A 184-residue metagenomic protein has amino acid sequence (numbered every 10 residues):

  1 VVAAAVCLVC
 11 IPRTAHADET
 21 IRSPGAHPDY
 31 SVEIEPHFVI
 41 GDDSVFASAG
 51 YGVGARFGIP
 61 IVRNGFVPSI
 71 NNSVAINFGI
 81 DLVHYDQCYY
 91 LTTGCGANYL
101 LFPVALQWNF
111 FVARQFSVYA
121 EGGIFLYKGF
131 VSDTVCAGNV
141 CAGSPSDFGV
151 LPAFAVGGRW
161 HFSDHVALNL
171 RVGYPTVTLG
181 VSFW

Functional and structural regions predicted by a protein language model:
V6-A15: C-terminal segment of classical bacterial N-terminal signal peptides
H16-R63, Y85, G173-P175, G180-W184: Short glycine/proline- and aromatic-enriched beta-strand/turn motifs that initiate or cap beta-hairpins
D18-S31, V62-V74, F111-V118, F162-V166: Short loop/turn motifs that connect adjacent beta-strands in outer-membrane beta-barrel proteins
E19-R22, H27-Y30, V140-W184: Predominantly the C-terminal beta-signal and adjacent terminal strand-loop region of outer-membrane beta-barrel
Y30-V32, A47-V53, N72, G96-F102 (+3 more regions): Residues that define the transmembrane beta-barrel architecture of outer-membrane proteins
P36-I40, V53-I59, I80-L82, F102-W108 (+4 more regions): Residues on the lipid-exposed face of transmembrane beta-strands in outer-membrane beta-barrel proteins
D42-F46, I61-G65, H84-Y90, V112 (+3 more regions): Gram-negative outer-membrane beta-barrel proteins
L82-A97, K128-F148: Flexible, solvent-exposed loop segments that connect beta-strands
